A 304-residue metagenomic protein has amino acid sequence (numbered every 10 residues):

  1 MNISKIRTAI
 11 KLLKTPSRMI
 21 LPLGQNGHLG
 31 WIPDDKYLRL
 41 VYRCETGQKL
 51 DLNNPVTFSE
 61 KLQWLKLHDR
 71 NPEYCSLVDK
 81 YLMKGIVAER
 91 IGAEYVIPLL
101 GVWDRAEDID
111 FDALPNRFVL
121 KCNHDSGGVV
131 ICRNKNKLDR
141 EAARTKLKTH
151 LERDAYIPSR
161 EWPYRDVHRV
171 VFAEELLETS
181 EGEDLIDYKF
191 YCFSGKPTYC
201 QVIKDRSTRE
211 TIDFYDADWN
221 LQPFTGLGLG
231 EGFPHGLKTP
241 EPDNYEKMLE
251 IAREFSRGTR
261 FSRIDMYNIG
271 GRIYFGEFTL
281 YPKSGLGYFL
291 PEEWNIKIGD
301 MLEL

Functional and structural regions predicted by a protein language model:
M1-D69: Membrane-proximal basic amphipathic "stem/tether" segments
L13-P16, V78, W103, S126 (+2 more regions): Anionic, Ser/Thr-rich low-complexity intrinsically disordered regions
I32, Y37, L114, L138-L229: Phosphate-binding site of ATP-dependent enzymes
N54-R133, K148-T149, R153-R160: A conserved helix-loop-beta module that forms one wall/lid of the active-site cleft in ATP-utilizing catalytic domains
K84, E107-D110, S126-I131, D139-R140 (+5 more regions): Short catalytic/ligand-binding loop motif for oxyanion handling, primarily in non-cytosolic enzymes, centered on
N123, V130-I131, N136, C200 (+4 more regions): C-terminal and inter-domain tail/linker signature
D166-V170, D213-I273: A long amphipathic alpha-helix within ATP-dependent nucleotide-binding catalytic cores
N268-L304: C-terminal active-site "lid" helix and adjoining low-complexity regulatory extension at the edge of ATP-using catalytic
